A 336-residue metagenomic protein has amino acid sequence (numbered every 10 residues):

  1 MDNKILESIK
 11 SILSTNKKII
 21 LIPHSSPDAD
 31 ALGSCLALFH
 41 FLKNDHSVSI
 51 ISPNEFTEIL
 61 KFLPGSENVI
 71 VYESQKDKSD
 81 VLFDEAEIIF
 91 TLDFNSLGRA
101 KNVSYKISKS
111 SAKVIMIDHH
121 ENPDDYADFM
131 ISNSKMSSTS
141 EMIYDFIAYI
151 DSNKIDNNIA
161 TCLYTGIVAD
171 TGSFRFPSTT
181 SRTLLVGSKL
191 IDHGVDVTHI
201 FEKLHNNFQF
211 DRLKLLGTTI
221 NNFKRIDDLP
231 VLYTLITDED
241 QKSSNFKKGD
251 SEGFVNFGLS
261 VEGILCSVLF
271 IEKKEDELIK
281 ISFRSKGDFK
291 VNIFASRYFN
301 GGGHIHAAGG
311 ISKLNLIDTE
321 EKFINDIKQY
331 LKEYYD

Functional and structural regions predicted by a protein language model:
D2-S25, A31-E73, D77-I88, A169-D336: Hydrophobic helix-and-loop "lid/oligomerization" segment in the mid-to-C-terminal part of catalytic domains
N3-S8, N95-L97, I147-I150: Short, motif-level signal for alpha-helix interfacial/capping segments enriched in acidic residues and aromatics/proline
G33, F62-P64, V103, Y126-F129 (+2 more regions): Short acidic, glycine/serine/threonine-rich loops at helix termini
L38-F39, K106-K109, S132-N133, L185: Glycine-rich, phosphate-binding/catalytic loops in enzymes
I70-F129: Active-site cofactor/cluster-binding pocket
K78-D80, V103-K106, M130-S132, S152-K154 (+2 more regions): A generic local secondary-structure boundary/capping motif
V81-F83, K106-K109, P123-D124, K154-N157 (+3 more regions): Solvent-exposed alpha-helices and their adjacent loops that cap or buttress functional pockets in soluble metabolic
I117-V186: Short alpha-helices
